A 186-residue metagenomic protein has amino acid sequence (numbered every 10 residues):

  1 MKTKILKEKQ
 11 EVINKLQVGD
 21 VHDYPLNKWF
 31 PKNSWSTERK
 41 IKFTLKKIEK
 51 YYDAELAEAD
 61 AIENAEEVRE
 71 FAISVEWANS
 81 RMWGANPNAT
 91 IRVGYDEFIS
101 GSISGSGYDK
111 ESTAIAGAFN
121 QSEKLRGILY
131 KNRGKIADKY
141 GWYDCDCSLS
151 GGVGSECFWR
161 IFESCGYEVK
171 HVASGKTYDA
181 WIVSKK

Functional and structural regions predicted by a protein language model:
M1-I13: Short, charge/polar-rich alpha-helical segments
D20-K47, Y51-A61, R81-Y178: Acidic, low-complexity, intrinsically disordered interaction modules
I62-E67: Acidic, proline-/serine-/threonine-rich low-complexity intrinsically disordered repeat tracts
E70, A180: A residue-level signal for beta-strand positions that form part of recognition/binding surfaces within mature
F71-V75: A short beta-strand micro-motif
A78: Short, cationic low-complexity segments
V183-K186: Active-site beta-strand termini and strand-to-loop segments that position acidic
